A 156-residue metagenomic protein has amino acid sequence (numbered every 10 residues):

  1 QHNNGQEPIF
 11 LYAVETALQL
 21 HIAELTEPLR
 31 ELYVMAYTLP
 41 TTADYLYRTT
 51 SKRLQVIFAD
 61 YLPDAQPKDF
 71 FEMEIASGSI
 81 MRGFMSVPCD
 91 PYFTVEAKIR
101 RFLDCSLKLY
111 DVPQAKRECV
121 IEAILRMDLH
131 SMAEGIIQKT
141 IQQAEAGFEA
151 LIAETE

Functional and structural regions predicted by a protein language model:
H2-L29, T38-L39, Y47-S51: Hydrophobic alpha-helical connector segments
N3-E7, L11, Q66, P91-K98 (+1 more regions): Alpha-helix capping and helix-coil boundary motifs
L20, E24, F71-S79, M127-I141: A broadly tuned preference for mixed-charge, low-complexity surface segments
E24, R82, D111: Residue-level marker of positions within ordered structural domains that often coincide with functionally constrained
E27-L32, C89: Short, solvent-exposed secondary-structure capping/transition elements
M35-C89, E96-L107: Amphipathic alpha-helical packing segments from all-alpha helical-bundle domains
V56, D90-E156: C-terminal peripheral helix-coil segments that are non-catalytic and often amphipathic
